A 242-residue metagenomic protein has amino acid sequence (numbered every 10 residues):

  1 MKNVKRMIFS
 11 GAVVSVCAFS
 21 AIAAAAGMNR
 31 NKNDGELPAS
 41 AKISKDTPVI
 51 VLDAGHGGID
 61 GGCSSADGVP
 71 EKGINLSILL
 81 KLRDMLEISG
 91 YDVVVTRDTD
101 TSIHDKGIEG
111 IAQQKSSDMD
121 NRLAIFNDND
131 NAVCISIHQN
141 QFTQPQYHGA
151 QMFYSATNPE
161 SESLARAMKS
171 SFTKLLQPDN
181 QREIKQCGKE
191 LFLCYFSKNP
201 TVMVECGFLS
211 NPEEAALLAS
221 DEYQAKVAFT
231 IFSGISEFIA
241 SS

Functional and structural regions predicted by a protein language model:
M1-S242: Catalytic-site microenvironment of enzymes that process N-acetyl-hexosamine-containing cell-wall polysaccharides
